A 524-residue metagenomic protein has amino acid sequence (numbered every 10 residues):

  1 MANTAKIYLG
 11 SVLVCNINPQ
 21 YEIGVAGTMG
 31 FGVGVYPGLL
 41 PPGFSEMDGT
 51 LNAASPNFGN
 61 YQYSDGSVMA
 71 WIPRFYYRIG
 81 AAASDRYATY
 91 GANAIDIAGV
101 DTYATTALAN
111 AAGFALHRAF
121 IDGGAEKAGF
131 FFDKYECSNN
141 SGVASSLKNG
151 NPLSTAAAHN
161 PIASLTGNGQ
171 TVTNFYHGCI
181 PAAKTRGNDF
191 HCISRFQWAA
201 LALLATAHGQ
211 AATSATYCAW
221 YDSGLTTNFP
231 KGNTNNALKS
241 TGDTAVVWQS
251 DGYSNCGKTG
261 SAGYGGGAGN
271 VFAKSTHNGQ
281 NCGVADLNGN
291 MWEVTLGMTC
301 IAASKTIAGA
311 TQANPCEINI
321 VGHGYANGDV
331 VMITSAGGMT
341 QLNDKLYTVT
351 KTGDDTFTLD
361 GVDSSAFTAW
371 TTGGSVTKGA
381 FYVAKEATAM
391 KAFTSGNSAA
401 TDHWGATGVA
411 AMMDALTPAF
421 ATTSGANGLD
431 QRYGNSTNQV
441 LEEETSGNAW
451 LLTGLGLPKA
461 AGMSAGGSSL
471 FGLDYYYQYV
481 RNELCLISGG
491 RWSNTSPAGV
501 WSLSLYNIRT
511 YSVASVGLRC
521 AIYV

Functional and structural regions predicted by a protein language model:
M1-I17, A369: Short, low-complexity N-terminal tether/leader segments at secretion or assembly junctions of large, surface-exposed
G10-A82: GGW-centered surface loops in extracellular recognition modules
D65-G66, A92, I97-L287, A392 (+1 more regions): Short aromatic-cysteine micro-motif
R78-S84, N139-A144, S496: Short, solvent-exposed loop/turn elements at domain surfaces
D85-Y103, T358-G374: Short solvent-exposed strand/turn elements
F196-A199, T227-S250, N255-K258, G263-Y264 (+4 more regions): C-terminal, surface-exposed recognition/capping segments
N281-C282, I320-H323, T510: Short, conserved secondary-structure segments in the cores of folded domains
A303-A380: Small/polar beta-strand repeat architecture
